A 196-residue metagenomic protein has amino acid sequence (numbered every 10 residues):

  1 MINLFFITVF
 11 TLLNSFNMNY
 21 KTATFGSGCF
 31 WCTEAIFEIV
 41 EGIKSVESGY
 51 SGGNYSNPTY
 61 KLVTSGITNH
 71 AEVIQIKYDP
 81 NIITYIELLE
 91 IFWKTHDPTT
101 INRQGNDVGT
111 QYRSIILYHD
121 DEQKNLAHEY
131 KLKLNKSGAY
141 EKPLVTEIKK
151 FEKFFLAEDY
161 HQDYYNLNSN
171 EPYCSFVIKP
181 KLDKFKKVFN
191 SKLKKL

Functional and structural regions predicted by a protein language model:
M1-N19: Bacterial Sec-dependent signal peptides at the C-terminal "C-region" and cleavage site
F16-L196: Flexible coil/turn and secondary-structure edge motifs
